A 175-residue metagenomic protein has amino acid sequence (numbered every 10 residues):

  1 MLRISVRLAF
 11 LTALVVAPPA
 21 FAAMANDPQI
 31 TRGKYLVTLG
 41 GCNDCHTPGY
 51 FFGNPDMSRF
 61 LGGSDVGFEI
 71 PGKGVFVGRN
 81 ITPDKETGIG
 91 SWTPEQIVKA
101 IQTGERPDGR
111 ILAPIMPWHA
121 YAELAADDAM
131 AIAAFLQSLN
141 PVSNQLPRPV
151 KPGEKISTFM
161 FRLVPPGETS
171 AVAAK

Functional and structural regions predicted by a protein language model:
S5-P19: Bacterial N-terminal signal peptides
F21-T38, F51-N54: Electrostatic cytochrome c docking/interface patches
D27-P28, T47-F76, P107-K175: Flexible coil segments in periplasmic/lumen-exposed cytochrome c-class electron-transfer proteins
G33, L39-G49, I97, I132 (+1 more regions): The canonical Cys-X-X-Cys-His
P83-I89, W118-A120: Second-shell loop/turn segments in exported
I89-W92, L124: Alpha-helical hairpin
P94-V98, Q102, A126, M130-A133: An amphipathic alpha-helix signature
